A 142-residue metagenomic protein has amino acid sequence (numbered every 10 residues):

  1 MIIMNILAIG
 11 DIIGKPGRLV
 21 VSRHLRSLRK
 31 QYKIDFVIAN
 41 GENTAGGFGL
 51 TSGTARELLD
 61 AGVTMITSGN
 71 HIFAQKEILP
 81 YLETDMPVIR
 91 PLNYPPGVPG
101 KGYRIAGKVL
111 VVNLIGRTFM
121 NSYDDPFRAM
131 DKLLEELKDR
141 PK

Functional and structural regions predicted by a protein language model:
M1-K142: Acidic, metal/ion-coordinating pockets
